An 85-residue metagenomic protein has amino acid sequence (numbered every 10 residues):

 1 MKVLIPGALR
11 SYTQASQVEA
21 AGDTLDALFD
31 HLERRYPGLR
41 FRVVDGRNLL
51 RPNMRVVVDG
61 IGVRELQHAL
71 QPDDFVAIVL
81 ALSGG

Functional and structural regions predicted by a protein language model:
M1-G84: Ubiquitin-like/PB1-type beta-grasp interaction modules and other compact soluble beta-rich domains
